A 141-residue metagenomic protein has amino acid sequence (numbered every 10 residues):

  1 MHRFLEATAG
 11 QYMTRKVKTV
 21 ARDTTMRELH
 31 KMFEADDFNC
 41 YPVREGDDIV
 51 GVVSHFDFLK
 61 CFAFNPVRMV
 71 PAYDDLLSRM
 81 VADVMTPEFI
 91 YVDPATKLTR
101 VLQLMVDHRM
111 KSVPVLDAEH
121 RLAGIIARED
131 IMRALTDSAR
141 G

Functional and structural regions predicted by a protein language model:
M1-K16, S54-I90, K97, L102-V106 (+1 more regions): Tandem CBS (Bateman) regulatory domains
T14, D37-F38: A short helix-to-beta-strand capping loop
K16-T19, D48, Y91, R121: Short, flexible active-site loop motifs that bind/organize anionic cofactors or intermediates
V20-D37, V43-R44, Y91-R109, L116 (+2 more regions): The conserved cystathionine-beta-synthase
E28, I49-V50, C61: Short active-site-adjacent helix-start/loop capping segments
F33, Y41-D57, M105, V113-D130: A glycine-centered beta-loop-beta connector
